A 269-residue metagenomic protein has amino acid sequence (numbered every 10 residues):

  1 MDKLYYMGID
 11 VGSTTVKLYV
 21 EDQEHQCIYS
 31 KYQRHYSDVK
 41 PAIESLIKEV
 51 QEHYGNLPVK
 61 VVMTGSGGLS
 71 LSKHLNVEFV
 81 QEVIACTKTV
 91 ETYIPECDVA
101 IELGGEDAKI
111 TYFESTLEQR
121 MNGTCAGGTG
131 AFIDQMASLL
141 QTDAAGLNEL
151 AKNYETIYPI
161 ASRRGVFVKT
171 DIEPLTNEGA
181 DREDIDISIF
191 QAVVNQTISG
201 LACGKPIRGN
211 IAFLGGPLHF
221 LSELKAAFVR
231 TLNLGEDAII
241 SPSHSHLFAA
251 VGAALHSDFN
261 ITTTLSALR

Functional and structural regions predicted by a protein language model:
K3-P41, S45-K48, G123: Short glycine-rich, Thr/Ser-proximal phosphate-binding strand/loop in the N-terminal lobe of ATP-dependent enzymes
Y32-H35, Q51-I84, T111-R120: Short beta-strand-loop/turn "lid" adjacent to the catalytic site in phosphate-handling enzymes
L46-V59, T197-G209: Phosphate/pyrophosphate-binding loops at sites that engage ATP/ADP/AMP, CoA/4′-phosphopantetheine, polyphosphate
G67, C203-T231, P242-H246: Glycine-rich phosphate-binding loops at beta-strand->alpha-helix junctions
F79-V83, F228-V251: Conserved phosphate-binding/catalytic loops in two-lobed NTP-binding clefts
S115-T156, R164, L255-F259: Glycine-rich phosphate-binding loop plus the immediately following alpha-helix
I133-D134, I240-R269: Glycine-rich phosphate-binding/hydrolytic loop that grips phosphoryl groups
V168-C203, H246: Adenine-nucleotide phosphate-binding core of ATP-dependent small-molecule kinases
